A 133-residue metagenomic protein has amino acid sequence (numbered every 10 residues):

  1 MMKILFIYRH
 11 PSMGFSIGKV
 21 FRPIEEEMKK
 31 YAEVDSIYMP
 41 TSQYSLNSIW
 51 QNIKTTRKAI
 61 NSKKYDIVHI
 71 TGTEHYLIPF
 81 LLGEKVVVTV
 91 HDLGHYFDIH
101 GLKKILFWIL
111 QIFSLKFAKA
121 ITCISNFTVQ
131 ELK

Functional and structural regions predicted by a protein language model:
K3-I78: Active-site donor-binding segments of glycosyltransferases and PAPS-dependent sulfotransferases
H10, T73-E74, D92-G94, F127: Short, flexible active-site-adjacent loop segments at beta-strand->alpha-helix junctions, enriched in small/polar
S16, L77-F80, D98-I99, L132-K133: Short glycine-/acidic-enriched loop or helix-start segments at secondary-structure transitions that form or flank
A32, Y65, G83-E84, A118: Short, well-ordered alpha-helix to beta-strand connector turns
I67-H69, F80-I99: Active-site proximal beta-strand in glycosyltransferases
K103-I121: Membrane-proximal helix-turn-helix segments that form the acceptor-binding/catalytic region of lipid-linked
A118-K133: A short, active-site helix/loop in glycosyltransferases that binds the activated sugar's phosphate group
